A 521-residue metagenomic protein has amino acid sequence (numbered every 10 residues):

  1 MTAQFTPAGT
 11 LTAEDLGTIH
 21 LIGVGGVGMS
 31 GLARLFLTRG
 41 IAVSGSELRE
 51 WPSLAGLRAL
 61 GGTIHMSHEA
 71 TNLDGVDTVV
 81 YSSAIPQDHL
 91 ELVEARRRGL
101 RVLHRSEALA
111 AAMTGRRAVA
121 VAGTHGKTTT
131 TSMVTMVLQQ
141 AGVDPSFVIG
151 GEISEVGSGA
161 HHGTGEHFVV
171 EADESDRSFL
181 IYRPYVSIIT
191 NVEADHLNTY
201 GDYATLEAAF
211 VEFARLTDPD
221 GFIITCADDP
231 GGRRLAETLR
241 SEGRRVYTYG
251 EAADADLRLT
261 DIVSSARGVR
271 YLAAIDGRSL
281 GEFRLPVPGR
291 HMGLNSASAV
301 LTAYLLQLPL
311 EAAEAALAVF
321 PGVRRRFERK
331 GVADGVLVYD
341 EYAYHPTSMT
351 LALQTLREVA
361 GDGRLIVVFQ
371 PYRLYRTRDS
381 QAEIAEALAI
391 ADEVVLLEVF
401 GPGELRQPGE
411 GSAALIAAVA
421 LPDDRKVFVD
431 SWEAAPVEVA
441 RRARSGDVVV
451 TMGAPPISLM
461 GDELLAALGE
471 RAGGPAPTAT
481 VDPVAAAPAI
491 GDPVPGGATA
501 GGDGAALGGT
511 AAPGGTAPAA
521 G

Functional and structural regions predicted by a protein language model:
M1-G62, G75, V79, R97 (+6 more regions): ATP-dependent carboxylate-amine ligase
L35-T38, R58, N72, S83-A227 (+3 more regions): Phosphate-binding loop of NTP-binding sites
S44-E47, H65-M66, V102-R105, V121 (+9 more regions): General beta-strand structural signal in soluble alpha/beta enzymes
L48-R49, E69, E107-A108, G151 (+3 more regions): Short, ordered loop/turn segments at secondary-structure junctions
H65-S83: BRCT (BRCA1 C-terminal) domain core and associated BRCT-interaction motifs
G115-V119, Y249-E251, I275-L285, G331-V336: Glycine/charged-rich beta-loop-alpha catalytic/anionic-binding loops adjacent to active sites
V269-I275: Short polybasic amphipathic segments
